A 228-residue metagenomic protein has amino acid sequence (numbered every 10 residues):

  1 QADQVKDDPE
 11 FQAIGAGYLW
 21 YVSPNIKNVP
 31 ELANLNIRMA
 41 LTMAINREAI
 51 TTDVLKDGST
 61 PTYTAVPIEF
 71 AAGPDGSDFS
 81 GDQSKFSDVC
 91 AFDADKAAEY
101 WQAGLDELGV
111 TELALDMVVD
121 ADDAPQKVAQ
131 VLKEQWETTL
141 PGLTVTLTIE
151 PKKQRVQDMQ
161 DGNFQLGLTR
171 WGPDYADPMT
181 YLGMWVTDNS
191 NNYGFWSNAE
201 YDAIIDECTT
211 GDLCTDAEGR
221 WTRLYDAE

Functional and structural regions predicted by a protein language model:
Q1, Y100-P173, A217: Ligand/substrate-recognition segments at binding pockets and active sites
A2-A13, N163, D177-N192: Ligand-binding "clamshell"
Q4-D8, T52-K56, T64-A65, V128-Q130 (+1 more regions): Short, solvent-exposed loop/turn and secondary-structure capping segments
K6-P9, A13, N28, A44-A49 (+9 more regions): Sec/Tat-exported extracytoplasmic proteins
Y18-A65, V89, E112-D123, L213-E228: Alpha-helical secondary-structure segments
N36-M39, T51-V54, V89-A91, G142-R155 (+2 more regions): Extracytoplasmic/peripheral linker and loop segments enriched in polar/acidic and small residues with frequent Thr/Pro
P61-A103, D122-Q126, G219: Structural transition elements
G73-K85, Q157, D161-F164, L168 (+1 more regions): Flexible, surface-exposed loop/gating regions in the mature catalytic domains of secreted/periplasmic hydrolases
